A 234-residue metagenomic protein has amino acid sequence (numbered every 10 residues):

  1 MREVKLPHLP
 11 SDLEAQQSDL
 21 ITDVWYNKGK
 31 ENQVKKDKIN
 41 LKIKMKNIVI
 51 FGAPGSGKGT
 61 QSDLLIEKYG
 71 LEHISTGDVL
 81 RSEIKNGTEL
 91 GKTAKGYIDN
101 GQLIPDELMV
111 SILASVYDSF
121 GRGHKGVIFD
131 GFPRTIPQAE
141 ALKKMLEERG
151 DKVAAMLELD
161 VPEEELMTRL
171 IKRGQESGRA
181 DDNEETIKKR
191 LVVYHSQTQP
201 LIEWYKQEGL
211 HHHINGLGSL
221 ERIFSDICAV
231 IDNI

Functional and structural regions predicted by a protein language model:
R2, L6-I234: Glycine-rich phosphate-binding loop of ATP-dependent small-molecule kinases
